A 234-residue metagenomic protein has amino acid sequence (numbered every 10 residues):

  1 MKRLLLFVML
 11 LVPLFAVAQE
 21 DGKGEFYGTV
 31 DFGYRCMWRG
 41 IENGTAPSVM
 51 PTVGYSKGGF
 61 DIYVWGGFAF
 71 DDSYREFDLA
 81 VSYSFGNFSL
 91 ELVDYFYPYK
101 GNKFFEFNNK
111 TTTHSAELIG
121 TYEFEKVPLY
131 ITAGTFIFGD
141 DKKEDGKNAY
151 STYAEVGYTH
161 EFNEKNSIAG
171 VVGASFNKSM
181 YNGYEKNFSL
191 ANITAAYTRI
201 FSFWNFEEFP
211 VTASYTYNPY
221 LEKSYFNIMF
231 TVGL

Functional and structural regions predicted by a protein language model:
M1-E25: Cleavable N-terminal export/targeting peptides
Q19-A69: Short glycine/proline- and aromatic-enriched beta-strand/turn motifs that initiate or cap beta-hairpins
Q19-E25, N87, E125-P128, E161-A169 (+2 more regions): Short loop/turn motifs that connect adjacent beta-strands in outer-membrane beta-barrel proteins
G24-F26, T45-V49, S56, S73-F77 (+5 more regions): Residues that define the transmembrane beta-barrel architecture of outer-membrane proteins
V30-C36, G59-F70, L90-F105, P128-G139 (+2 more regions): Transmembrane beta-strand segments that form the barrel wall of outer-membrane beta-barrel proteins
N109-S179: Detector for outer-membrane/organellar transmembrane beta-barrel domains, recognizing the amphipathic beta-strand
V171, S175-N177, Y181-T198, S202: A C-terminal functional module that forms or caps the active site or interfaces directly with catalytic machinery
A195, R199-F201, E222-L234: Outer-membrane beta-barrel "beta-signal"
